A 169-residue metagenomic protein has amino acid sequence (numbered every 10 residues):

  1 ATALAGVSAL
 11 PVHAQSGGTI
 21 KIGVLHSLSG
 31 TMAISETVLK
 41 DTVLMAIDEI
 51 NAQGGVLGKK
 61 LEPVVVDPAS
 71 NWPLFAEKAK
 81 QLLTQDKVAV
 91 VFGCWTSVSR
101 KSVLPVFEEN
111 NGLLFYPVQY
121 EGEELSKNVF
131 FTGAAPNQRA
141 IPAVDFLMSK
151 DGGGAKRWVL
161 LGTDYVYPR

Functional and structural regions predicted by a protein language model:
A1-K21, A52: Short, low-complexity disordered leader/linker segments with a strong preference for bacterial N-terminal type II
G17, D41-P63, G152-G153: Signal peptide-proximal N-terminal region of secreted/periplasmic/extracellular or secretory-lumen proteins
G18-K21, K59, K87, N128: Envelope-exposed proteins and targeting segments
G18-S27, L61-V65, K156-V159: Short, well-ordered beta-strand elements
G23-T42, V66-P73, W95-V98, T163-R169: Extracytoplasmic "Venus flytrap"
V56-A69, L125-V129, L160: Short beta-strand elements in bilobed, periplasmic/extracellular small-molecule ligand-binding domains
K60-Q85, R139-P142: Structural motif
P73, K87-R169: Extracytoplasmic ligand/sensor domains, especially the bilobed periplasmic-binding protein
